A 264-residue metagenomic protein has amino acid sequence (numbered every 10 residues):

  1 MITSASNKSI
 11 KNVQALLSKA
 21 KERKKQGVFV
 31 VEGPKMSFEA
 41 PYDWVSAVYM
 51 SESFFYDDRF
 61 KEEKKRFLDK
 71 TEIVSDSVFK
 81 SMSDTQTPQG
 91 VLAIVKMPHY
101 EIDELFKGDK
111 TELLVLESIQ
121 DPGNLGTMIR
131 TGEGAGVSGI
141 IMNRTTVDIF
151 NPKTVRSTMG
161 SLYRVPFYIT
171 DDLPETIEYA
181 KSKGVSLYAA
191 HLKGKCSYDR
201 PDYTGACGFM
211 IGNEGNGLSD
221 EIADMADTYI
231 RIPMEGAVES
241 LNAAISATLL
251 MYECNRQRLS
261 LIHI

Functional and structural regions predicted by a protein language model:
M1-D57, V147: Boundary-proximal intrinsically disordered activation/regulatory segments immediately upstream of a helical core
I2-S4, E72-S75, P166-D172: Short acidic-hydrophobic, aromatic-tinged amphipathic segments that line or gate anion-handling sites
T71-V91: Glycine/small-residue-rich loop that forms an oxyanion/phosphate-binding "nest" at active or ligand-binding sites
V74-S75, E117, N143-R144, P166 (+1 more regions): Short beta->alpha connector loops at strand-helix junctions that form conserved, small/polar/Pro-enriched
E104-G194: RNA substrate-binding interface of SAM-dependent RNA methyltransferases
Y188-V238, N242: Active-site/ligand-binding-proximal alpha/beta "capping" segment
I262-I264: Conserved small/polar residues in nucleotide/adenosyl-binding loops
